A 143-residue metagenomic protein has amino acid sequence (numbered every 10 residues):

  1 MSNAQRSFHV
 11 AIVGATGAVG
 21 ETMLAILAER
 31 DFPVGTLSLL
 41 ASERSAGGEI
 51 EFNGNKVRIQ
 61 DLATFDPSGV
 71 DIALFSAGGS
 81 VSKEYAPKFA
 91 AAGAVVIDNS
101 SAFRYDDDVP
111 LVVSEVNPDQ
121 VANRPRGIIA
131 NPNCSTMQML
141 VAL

Functional and structural regions predicted by a protein language model:
M1-L143: N-terminal Rossmann-like NAD(P) cofactor-binding subdomain of oxidoreductases, focused on the glycine-rich
